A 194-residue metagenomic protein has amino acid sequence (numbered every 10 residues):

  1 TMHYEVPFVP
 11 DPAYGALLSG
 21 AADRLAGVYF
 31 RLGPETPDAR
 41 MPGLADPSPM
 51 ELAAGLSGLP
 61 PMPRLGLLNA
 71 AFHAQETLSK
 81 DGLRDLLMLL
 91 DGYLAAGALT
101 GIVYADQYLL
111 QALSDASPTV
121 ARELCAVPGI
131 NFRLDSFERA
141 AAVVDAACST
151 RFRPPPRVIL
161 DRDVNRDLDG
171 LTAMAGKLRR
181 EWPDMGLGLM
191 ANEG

Functional and structural regions predicted by a protein language model:
T1-V143, S149, R153-G194: Active-site pocket-lining/capping segments in soluble small-molecule metabolic enzymes
